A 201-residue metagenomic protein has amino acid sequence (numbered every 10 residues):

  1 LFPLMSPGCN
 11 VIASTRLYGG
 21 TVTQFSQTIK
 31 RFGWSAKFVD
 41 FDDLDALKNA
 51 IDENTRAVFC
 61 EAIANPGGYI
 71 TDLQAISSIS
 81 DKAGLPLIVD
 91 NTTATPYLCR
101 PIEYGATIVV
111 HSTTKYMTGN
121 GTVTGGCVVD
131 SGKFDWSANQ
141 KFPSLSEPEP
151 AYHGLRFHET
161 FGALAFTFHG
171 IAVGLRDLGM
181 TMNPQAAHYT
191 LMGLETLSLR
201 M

Functional and structural regions predicted by a protein language model:
L1-M201: Conserved PLP-enzyme active-site core in the AAT-like
